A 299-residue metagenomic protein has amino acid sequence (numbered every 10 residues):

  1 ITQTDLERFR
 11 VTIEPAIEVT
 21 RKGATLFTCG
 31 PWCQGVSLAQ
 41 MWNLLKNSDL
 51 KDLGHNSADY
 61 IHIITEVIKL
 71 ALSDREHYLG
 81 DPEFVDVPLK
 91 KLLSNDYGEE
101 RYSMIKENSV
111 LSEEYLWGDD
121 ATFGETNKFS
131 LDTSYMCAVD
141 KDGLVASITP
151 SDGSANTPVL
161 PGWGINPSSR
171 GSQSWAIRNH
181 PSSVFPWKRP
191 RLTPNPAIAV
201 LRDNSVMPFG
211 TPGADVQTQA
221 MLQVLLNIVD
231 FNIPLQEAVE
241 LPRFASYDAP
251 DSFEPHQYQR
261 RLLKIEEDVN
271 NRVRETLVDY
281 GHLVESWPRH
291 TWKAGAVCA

Functional and structural regions predicted by a protein language model:
I1-F27, P31: Long, well-ordered, tryptophan-enriched scaffold segments
T2, V139-M207, T218, Q223 (+3 more regions): Active-site rim segments in enzyme catalytic domains, especially the processed small/beta chain of N-terminal
Q3, N47-S151, G162-W163, F253 (+3 more regions): Internal maturation/activation junctions in enzymes
I13, S130-T133, L192-P194: Short, small/polar residue-rich loop motifs at catalytic or cofactor-binding pockets
T28-P31, V36, A199-Q217: Extended C-terminal regions of large enzymes
Q34-Q40, L70, D74: Extended, domain-scale alpha-helical bundle/helix-rich regions
D142, W187-K188, M221, D230-T291: Extended C-terminal subregions enriched in glycine
